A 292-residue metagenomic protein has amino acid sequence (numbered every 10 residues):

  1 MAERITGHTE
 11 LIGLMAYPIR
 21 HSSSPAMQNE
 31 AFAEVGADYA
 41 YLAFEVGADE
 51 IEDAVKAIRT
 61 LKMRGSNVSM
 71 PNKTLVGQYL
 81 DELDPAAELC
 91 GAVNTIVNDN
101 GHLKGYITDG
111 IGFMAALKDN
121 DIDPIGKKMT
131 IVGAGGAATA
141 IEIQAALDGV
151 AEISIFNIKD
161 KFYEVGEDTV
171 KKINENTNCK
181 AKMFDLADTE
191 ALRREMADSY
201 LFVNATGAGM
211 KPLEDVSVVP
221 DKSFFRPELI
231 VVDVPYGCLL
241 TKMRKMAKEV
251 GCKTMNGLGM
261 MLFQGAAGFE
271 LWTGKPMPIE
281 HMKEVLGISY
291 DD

Functional and structural regions predicted by a protein language model:
R4-N120: Phosphate/diphosphate ligand-binding glycine-rich loop within oxidoreductases
I5-H8, P124-I125, G149, V218-E228: Short, conserved loop/helix-junction motifs that constitute active-site signature segments in enzyme catalytic cores
P18, I158-F162, G237: Residues in the short beta-alpha loop(s) of Rossmann-like NAD(P)-binding domains
M70, G207-A208, L258-G259: Short secondary-structure boundary segments
I125-A197: Glycine-rich phosphate/diphosphate-binding loop of Rossmann-like nucleotide-binding domains
C179-T254: Rossmann-like adenosine-cofactor binding region
E228-I230, V234-D292: Adenosine-phosphate binding glycine-rich loop
